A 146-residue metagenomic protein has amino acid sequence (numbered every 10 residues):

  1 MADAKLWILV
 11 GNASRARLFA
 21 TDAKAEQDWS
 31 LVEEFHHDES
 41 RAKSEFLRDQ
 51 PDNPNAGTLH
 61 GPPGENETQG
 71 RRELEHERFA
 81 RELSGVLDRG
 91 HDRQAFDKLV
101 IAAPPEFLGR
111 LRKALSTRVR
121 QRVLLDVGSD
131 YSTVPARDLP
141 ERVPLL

Functional and structural regions predicted by a protein language model:
M1-L146: Terminal alpha-helical anchor/extension segments at protein ends
